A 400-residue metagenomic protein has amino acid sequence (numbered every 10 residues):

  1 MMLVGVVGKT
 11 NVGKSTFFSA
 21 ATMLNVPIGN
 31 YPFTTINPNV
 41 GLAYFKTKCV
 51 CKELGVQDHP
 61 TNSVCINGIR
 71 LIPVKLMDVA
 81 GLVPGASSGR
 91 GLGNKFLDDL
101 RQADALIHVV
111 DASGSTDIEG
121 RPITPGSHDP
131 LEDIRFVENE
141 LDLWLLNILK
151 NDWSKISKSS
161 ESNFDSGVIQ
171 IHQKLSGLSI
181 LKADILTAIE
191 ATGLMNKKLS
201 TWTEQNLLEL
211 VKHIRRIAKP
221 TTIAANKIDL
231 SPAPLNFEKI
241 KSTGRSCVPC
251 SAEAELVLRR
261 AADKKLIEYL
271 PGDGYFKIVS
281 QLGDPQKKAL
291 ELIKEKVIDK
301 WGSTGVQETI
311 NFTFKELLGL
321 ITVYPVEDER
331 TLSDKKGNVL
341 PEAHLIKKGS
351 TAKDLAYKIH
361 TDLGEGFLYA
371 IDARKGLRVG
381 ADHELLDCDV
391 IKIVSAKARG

Functional and structural regions predicted by a protein language model:
M1-S162, L175, R216, P220: Conserved G1/Walker A P-loop phosphate-binding module
M2-V7, V12, F18, W153-V390 (+1 more regions): C-terminal-of-GTPase-core extension/linker across diverse P-loop GTPases
K48-C49, Q57, L385-D387, I391-K392: S4-like RNA-binding module at protein N-termini
